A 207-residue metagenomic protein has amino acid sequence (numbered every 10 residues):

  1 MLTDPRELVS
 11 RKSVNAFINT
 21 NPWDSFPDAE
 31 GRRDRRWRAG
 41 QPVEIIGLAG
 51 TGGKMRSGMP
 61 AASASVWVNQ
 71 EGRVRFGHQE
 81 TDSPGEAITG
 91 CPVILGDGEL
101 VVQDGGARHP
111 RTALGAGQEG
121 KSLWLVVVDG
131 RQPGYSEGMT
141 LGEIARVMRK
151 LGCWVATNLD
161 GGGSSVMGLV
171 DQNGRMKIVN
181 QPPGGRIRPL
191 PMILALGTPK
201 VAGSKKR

Functional and structural regions predicted by a protein language model:
M1-R207: Gly/Ser/Thr/Pro-rich low-complexity, intrinsically disordered segments
